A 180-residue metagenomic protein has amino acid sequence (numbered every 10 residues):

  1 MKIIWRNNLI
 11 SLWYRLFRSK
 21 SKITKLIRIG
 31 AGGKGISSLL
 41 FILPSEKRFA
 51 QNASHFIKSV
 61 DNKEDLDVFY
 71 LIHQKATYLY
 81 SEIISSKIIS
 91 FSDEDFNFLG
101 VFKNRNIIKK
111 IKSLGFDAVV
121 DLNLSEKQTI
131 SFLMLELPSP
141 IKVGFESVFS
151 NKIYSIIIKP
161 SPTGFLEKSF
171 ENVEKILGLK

Functional and structural regions predicted by a protein language model:
M1-F17: Helix-enriched interaction subdomains in cytosolic or periplasmic regions, typified by TIR/SEFIR signaling/NADase cores
A31-L40: A short, charged/proline- and glycine-enriched loop that marks the coil->beta-strand transition at the N-terminal
L39-I42, E46-E64: Histidine-anchored nucleotide/phosphate-binding helix
I42-E46, I72-Q74, L122-L124: Structural motif
R48-A50, K75-S81, K152: Short, charged/polar "capping" segments at the starts of alpha-helices and the immediately preceding loops
N62-K110: Conserved nucleotide-cofactor-binding alpha/beta core module
F91-P160: Active-site and donor-binding regions of nucleotide-sugar-utilizing enzymes
V173-K180: A charged, well-structured terminal subsegment
